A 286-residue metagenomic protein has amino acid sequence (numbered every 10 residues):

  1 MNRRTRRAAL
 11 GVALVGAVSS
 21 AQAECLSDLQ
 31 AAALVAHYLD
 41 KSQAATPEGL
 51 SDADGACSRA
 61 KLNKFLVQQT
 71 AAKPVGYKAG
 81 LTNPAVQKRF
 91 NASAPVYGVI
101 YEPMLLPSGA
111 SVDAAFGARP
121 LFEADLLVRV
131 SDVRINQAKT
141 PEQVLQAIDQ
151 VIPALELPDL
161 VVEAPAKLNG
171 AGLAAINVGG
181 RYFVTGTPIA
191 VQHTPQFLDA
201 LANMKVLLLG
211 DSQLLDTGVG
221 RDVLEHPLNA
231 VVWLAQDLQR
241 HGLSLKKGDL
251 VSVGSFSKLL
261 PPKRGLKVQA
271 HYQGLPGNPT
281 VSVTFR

Functional and structural regions predicted by a protein language model:
M1-L10: Bacterial N-terminal signal peptides that target proteins for export
A9-S19: Bacterial N-terminal signal peptides
E24-H226, G277-R286: Catalytic-core "active-site belt" of small-molecule-metabolizing enzymes, emphasizing His/Asp/Glu-rich regions
H241-L245, S252: C-terminal soluble interaction/assembly domains
S257-L260, G274-G277: Short, charged beta-turn/beta-strand-edge "cap" motif at the junction between a beta-strand and an adjacent loop
